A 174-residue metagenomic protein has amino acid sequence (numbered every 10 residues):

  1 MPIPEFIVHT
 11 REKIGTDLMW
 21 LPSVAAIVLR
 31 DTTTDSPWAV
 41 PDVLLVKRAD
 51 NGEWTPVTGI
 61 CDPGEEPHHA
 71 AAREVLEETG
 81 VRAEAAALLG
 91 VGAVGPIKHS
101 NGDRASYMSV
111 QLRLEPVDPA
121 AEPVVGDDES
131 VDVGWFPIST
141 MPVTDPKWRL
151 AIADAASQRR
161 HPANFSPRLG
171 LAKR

Functional and structural regions predicted by a protein language model:
M1-A25, T33-T34: Acidic, metal-coordinating catalytic segment for phosphate/diphosphate chemistry, firing primarily on the Nudix
A25, D42, D132: Conserved beta-strand and immediately adjacent loop positions that scaffold enzyme active sites
D31, L88-V91: Residue-level recognition of beta-strand microenvironments
T33-V40, S100: Intrinsically disordered, low-complexity Ser/Thr- and acidic-rich flexible linkers and loops, especially at boundaries
L45-K47: Catalytic-core environment of secreted peptidases
T55-T58: A short gly/proline-enriched turn/hairpin at secondary-structure junctions
C61-E84, A93-A151, K173: Unchanged
I152-R174: Charged phosphate-binding loop/patch that engages nucleotide di/tri-phosphates or the phosphate backbone of nucleic
